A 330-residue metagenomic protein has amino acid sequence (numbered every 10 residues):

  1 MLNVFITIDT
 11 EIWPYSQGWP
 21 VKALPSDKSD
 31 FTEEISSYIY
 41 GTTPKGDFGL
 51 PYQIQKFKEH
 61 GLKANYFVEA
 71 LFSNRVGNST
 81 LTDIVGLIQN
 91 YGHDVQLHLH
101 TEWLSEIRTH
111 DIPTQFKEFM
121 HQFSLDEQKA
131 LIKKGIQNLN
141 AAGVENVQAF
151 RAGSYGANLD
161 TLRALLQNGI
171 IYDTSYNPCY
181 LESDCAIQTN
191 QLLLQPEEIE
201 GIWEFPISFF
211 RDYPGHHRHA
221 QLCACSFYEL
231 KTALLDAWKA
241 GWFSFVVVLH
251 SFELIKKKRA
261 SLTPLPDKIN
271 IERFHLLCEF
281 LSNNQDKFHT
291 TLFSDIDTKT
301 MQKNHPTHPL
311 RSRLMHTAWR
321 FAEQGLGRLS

Functional and structural regions predicted by a protein language model:
M1-Y91: Active-site beta->alpha N-cap acidic-glycine motif
V4-I8, A64-Y66, V95-L99, Q148-F150 (+3 more regions): Hydrophobic faces of well-ordered beta-strands that scaffold small-molecule active sites in alpha/beta enzyme cores
T10-I12, L99-S105, H250-F252: Short glycine-enriched loops at secondary-structure junctions
Y15-Y40, I112-M120, L254-H275: A solvent-exposed, charged loop/short amphipathic helix patch at secondary-structure junctions
G41-F48, E69-L81, E106-I107, R151-L159 (+3 more regions): Acidic-and-aromatic substrate-binding clefts and catalytic sites of carbohydrate-active enzymes
K63, F67-A152, G156: Metal-dependent polysaccharide deacetylase catalytic core of the NodB/CE4 family, i.e., the active-site-bearing domain
R151-W242: Active-site-adjacent pocket scaffolds in enzyme catalytic domains
A220-S330: C-terminal domain-boundary segment and adjacent tail
